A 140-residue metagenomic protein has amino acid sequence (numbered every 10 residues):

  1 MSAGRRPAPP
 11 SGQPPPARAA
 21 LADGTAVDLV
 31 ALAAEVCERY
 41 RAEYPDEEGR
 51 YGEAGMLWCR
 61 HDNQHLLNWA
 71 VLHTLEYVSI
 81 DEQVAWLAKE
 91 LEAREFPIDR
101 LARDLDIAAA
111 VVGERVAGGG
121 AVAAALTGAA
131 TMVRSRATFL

Functional and structural regions predicted by a protein language model:
M1-L140: Core of compact, soluble alpha-helical bundle domains
